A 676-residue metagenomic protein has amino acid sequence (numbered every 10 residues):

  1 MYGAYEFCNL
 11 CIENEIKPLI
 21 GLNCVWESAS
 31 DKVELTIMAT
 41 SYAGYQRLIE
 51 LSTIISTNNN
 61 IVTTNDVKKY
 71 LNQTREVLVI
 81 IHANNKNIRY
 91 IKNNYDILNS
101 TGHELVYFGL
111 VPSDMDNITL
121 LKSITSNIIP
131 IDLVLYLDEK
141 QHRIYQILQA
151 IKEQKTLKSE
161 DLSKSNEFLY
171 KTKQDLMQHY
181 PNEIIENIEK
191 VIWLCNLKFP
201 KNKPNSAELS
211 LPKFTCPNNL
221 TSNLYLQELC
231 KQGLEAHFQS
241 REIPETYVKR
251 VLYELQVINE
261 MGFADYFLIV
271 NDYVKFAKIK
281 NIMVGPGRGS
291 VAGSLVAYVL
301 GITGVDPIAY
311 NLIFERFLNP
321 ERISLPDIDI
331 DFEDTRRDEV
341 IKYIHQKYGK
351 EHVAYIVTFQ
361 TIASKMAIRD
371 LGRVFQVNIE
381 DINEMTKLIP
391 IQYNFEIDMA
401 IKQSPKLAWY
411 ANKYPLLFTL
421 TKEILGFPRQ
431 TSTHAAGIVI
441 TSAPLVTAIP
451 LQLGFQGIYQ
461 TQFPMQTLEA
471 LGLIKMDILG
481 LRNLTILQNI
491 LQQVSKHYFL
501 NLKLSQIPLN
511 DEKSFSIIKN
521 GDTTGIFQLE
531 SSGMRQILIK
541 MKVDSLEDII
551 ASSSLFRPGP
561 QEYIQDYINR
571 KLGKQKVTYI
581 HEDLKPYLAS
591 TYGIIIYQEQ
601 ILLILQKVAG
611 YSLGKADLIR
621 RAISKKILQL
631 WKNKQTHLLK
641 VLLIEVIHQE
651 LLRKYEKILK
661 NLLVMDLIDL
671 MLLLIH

Functional and structural regions predicted by a protein language model:
M1-H676: Alpha-helical scaffold/interaction cores of sigma-54-like transcription cofactors and many family A DNA polymerases
